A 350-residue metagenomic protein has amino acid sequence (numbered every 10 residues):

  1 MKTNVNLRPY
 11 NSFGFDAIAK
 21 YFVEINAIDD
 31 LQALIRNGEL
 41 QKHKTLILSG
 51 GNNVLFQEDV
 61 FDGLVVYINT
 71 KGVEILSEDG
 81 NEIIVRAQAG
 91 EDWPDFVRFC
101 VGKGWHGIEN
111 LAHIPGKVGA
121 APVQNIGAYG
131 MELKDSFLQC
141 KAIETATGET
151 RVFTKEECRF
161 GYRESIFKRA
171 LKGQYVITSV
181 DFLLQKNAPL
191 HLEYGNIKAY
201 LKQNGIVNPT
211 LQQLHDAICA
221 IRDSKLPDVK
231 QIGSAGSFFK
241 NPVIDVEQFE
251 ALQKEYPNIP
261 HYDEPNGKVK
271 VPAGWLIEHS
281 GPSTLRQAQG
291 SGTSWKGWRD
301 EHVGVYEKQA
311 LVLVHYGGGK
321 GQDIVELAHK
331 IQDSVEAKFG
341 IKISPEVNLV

Functional and structural regions predicted by a protein language model:
M1-T147, R151: Anion-binding (especially nucleotide phosphate/pyrophosphate-binding) glycine-rich loop and adjoining beta-alpha core
K2-T3, R8-S12, T150-L313, G318-Q322 (+1 more regions): Phosphate/pyrophosphate- and phosphate-bearing ligand-binding catalytic cores of soluble enzymes
D30, D92, V269, L327-A328: Residue-level preference for nonpolar/small residues embedded in alpha-helices
L31-I35, V97-C100, K198, H215-I218 (+1 more regions): A generic alpha-helix structural signal
W105, G321-L327: Beta-rich strand-turn-strand
I331: Phosphate/pyrophosphate-binding loops and the adjoining catalytic core of nucleotide-dependent enzymes
V335: Conserved ATP-binding N-box helix of the HATPase_c
